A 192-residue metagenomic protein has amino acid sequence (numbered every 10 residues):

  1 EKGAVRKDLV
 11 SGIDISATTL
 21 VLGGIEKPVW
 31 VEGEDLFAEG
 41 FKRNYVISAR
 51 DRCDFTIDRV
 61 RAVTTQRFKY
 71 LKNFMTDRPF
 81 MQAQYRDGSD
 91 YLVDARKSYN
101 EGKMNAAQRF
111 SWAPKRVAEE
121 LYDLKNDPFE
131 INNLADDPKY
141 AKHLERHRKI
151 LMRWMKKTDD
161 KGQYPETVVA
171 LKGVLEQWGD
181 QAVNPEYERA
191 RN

Functional and structural regions predicted by a protein language model:
E1, L36, R52-D54, F68-Y70 (+3 more regions): Short, solvent-exposed loop/turn segments at secondary-structure junctions
E1-A4, S11, W30-E32, A49 (+2 more regions): Histidine-centered active-site microenvironments of extracellular/periplasmic hydrolases and transferases
E1-W30, E34-N44, R61, P114 (+1 more regions): Substrate-binding rim/cap in mid-to-C-terminal beta-strand-loop elements of soluble/periplasmic
I57-V60, F74-M75, F80-Q84, I131-A135 (+1 more regions): Short conserved micro-motifs at the rims of enzyme active sites and ligand-binding pockets
D58-T64, R109-W112: Short, surface-exposed beta-strand/loop micro-motifs that present aromatic residues
V63-Q66, L124: Active-site beta-strand termini and strand-to-loop segments that position acidic
F68-A107, V174-N192: Core domains of carbohydrate- and sulfate-ester-processing enzymes
G102-E119, L124-N192: Long, internal low-complexity/basic segments
